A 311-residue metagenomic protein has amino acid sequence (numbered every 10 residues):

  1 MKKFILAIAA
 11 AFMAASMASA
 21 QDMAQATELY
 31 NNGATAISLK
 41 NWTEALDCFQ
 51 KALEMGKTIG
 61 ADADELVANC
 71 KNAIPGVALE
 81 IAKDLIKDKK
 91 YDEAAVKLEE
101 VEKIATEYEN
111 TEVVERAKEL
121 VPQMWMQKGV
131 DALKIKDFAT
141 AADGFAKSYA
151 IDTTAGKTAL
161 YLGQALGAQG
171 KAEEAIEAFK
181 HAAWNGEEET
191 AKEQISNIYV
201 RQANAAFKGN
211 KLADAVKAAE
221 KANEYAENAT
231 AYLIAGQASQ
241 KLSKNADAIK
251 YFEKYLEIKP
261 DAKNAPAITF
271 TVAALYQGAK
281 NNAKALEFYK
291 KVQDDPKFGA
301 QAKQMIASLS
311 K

Functional and structural regions predicted by a protein language model:
K2, L6, M17-K83, K87-D88 (+4 more regions): N-terminal leader/linker segments that initiate helical-solenoid repeat arrays
A26, G60, A68, P75 (+7 more regions): Helix-start (N-cap) detector for alpha-helical repeat units in TPR-like alpha-solenoids, especially tetratricopeptide
K57, T106, T153, G186-E187 (+3 more regions): Short coil turns that delineate tetratricopeptide repeat
E65-N69, A73, E80, V113-L120 (+7 more regions): Canonical tetratricopeptide repeat
